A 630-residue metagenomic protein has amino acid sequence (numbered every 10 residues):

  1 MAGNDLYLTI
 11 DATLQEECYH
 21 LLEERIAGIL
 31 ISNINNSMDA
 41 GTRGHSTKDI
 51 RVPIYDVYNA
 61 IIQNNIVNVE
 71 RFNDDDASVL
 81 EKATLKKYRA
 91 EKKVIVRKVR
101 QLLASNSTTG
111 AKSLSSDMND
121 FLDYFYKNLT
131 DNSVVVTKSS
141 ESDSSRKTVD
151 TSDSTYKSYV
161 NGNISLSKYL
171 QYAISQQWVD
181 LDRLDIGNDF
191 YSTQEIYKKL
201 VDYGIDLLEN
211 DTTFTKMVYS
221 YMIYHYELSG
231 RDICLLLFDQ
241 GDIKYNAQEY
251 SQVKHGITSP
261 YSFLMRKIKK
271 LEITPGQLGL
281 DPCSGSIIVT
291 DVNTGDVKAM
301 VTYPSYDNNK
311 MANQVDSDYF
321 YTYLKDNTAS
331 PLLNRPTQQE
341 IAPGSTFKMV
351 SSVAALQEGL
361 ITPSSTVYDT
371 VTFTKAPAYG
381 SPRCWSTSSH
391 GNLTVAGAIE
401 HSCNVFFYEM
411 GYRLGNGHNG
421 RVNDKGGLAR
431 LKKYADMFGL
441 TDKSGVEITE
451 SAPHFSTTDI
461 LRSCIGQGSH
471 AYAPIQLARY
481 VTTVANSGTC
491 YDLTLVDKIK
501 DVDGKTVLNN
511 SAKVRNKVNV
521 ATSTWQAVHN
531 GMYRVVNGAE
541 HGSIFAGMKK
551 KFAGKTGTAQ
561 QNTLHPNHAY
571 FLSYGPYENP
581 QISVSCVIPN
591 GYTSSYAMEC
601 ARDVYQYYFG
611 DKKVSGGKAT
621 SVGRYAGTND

Functional and structural regions predicted by a protein language model:
M1, I10-A12, A27, I31 (+3 more regions): Beta-lactam-recognizing serine transpeptidase/beta-lactamase-like catalytic domain environment
Y7: Anionic-ligand binding region
Q15: Metal-dependent phosphodiesterase/nuclease catalytic metal-binding core
I26, A485, Y608-K612: Short, hydrophobic alpha-helical segments
T506-L508, K513, M598, R602-D630: Short, gly/Ser/Thr-rich active-site loops of penicillin-recognizing serine hydrolases
